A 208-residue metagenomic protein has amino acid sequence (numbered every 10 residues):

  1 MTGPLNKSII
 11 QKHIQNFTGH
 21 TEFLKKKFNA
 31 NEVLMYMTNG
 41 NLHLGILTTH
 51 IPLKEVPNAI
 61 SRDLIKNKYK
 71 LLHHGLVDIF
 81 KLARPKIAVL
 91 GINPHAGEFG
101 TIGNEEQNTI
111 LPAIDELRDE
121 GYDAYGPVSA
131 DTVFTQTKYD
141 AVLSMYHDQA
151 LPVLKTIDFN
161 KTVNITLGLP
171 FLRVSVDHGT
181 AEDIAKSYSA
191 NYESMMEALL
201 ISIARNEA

Functional and structural regions predicted by a protein language model:
T2-A208: Anion-binding alpha/beta catalytic cores of soluble intermediary-metabolism enzymes, centered on
